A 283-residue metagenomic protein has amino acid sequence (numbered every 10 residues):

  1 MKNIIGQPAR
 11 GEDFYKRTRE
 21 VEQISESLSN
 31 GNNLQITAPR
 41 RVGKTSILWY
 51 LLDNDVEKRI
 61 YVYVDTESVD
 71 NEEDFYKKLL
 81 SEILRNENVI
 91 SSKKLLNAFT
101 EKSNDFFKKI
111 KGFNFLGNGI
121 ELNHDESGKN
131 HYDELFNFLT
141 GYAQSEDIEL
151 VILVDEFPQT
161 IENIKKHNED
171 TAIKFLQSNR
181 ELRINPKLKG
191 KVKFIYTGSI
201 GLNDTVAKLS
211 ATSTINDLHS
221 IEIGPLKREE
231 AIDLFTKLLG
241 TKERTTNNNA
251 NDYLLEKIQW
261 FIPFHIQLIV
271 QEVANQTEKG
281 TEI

Functional and structural regions predicted by a protein language model:
M1-K16, N118: Conserved adenine-nucleotide phosphate-binding loops and their immediately adjacent elements
G11-S27: Pre-Walker A adenine-sensing motif
R17, T45, I262: Short, conserved phosphate/pyrophosphate- and ester-handling motifs at nucleotide-, phospho-/glycolipid
N30-V42, S46-E169: P-loop NTPase nucleotide-binding core
G31, S68-E72, F157-Q159, S199-D204 (+2 more regions): Conserved nucleotide-binding/hydrolysis micro-motifs of P-loop NTPases
S46, G190-G240: Alpha-helical sensor/transducer elements of the RecA-like P-loop NTPase core
Q144-L153, Q159-T160, N168-S210: Sensor-1/coupling segment of RecA-like P-loop NTPase cores
R228-I283: Amphipathic alpha-helical "lid/sensor" segments that cap RecA-like P-loop NTPase cores
